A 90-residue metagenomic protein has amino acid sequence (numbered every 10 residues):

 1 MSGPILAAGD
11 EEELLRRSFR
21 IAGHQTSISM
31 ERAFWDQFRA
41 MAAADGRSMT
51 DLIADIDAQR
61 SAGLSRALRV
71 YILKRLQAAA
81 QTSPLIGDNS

Functional and structural regions predicted by a protein language model:
M1-R20: A detector of short terminal or domain-flanking linear segments
E11, Q37, N89-S90: Short linear motifs in intrinsically disordered/low-complexity regions
R16-L73, A78: Amphipathic, hydrophobic secondary-structure cores in small proteins
L73-S90: Short, solvent-exposed charged binding patches
